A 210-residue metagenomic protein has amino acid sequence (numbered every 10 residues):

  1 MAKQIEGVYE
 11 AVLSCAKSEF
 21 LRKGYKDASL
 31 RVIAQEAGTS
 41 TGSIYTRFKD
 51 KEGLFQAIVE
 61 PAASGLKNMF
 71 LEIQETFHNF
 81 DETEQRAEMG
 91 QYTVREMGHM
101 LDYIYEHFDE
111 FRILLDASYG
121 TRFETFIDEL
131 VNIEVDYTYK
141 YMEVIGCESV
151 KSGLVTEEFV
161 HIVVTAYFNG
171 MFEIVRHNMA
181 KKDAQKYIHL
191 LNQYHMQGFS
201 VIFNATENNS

Functional and structural regions predicted by a protein language model:
A11-S18, R22, V32, E36 (+7 more regions): Alpha-helical structural segments
D27, D50-F55: Short amphipathic alpha-helical segment with a characteristic S/N-K-E followed by hydrophobic residues
G38-F48: Short hydrophobic/aromatic patch on the recognition helix
L66-T93, Y141-K151: Short, flexible, glycine-rich and Lys/Arg-enriched loop motifs at helix boundaries that contact anionic partners
F77-E84, F111-S118, I145, I174-M179 (+1 more regions): Secondary-structure edge/capping motif, primarily at the C-terminal ends of alpha-helices and the immediately following
H99-E106, G120-C147, E158-T165: Amphipathic alpha-helical packing segments from all-alpha helical-bundle domains
E106, D136-E143, V160-S210: C-terminal peripheral helix-coil segments that are non-catalytic and often amphipathic
